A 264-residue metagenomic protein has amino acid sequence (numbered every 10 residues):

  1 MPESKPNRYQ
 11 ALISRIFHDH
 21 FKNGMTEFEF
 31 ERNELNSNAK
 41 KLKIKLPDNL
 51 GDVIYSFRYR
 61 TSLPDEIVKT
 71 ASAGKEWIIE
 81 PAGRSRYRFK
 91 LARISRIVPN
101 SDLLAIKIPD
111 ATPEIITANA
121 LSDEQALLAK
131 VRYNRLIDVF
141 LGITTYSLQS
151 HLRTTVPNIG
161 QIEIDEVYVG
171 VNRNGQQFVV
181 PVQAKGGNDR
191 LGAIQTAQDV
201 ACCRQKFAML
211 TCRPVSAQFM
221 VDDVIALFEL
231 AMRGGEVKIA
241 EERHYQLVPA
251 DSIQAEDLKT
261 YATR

Functional and structural regions predicted by a protein language model:
M1-K45: Positively charged, polyanion-binding regions of nucleic-acid-associated proteins
M1-L12, V53-N100: Charged low-complexity interaction tracts in eukaryotic proteins
I108-R153: Acidic-basic catalytic patches of nuclease active cores, encompassing PD-(D/E)XK and other metal-cofactor nuclease
V131, D165-G170, Q177-G186, D199: Conserved catalytic cores of phosphodiester-cleaving nucleases, focusing on short active-site segments
L141-R173: Active-site metal-binding core of divalent-cation-utilizing nuclease and nuclease-like domains
I159, N174, N188-Q198: Active-site-adjacent loop/helix micro-motif of nuclease/hydrolase catalytic cores
K185-R190, R204-R233: Nucleic-acid nuclease catalytic cores
A217-R264: Domain-level recognition of nuclease-like catalytic cores that cleave nucleotide substrates
